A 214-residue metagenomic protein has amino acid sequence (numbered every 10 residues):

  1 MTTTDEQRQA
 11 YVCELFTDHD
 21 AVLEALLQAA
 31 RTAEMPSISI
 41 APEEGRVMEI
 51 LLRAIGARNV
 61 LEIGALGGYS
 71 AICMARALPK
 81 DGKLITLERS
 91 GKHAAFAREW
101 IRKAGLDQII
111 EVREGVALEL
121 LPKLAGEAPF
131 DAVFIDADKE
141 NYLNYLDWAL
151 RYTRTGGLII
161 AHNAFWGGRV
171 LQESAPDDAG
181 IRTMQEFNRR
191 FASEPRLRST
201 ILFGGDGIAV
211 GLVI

Functional and structural regions predicted by a protein language model:
M1-F134, K139-I160, A164-I214: A short alpha-helical cap/connector motif
